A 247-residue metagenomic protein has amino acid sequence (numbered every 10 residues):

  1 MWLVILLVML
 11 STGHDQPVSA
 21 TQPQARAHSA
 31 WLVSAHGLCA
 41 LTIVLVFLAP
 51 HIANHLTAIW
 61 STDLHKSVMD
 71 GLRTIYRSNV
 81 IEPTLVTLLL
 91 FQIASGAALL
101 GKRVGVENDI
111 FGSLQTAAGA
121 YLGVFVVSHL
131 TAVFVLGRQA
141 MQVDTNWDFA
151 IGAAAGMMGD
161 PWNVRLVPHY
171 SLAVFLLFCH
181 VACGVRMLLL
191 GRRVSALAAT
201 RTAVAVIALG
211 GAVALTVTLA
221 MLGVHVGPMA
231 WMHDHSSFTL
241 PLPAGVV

Functional and structural regions predicted by a protein language model:
M1-V247: Membrane-embedded alpha-helical bundles that constitute the cytochrome b-like, heme-associated redox core of multi-pass
